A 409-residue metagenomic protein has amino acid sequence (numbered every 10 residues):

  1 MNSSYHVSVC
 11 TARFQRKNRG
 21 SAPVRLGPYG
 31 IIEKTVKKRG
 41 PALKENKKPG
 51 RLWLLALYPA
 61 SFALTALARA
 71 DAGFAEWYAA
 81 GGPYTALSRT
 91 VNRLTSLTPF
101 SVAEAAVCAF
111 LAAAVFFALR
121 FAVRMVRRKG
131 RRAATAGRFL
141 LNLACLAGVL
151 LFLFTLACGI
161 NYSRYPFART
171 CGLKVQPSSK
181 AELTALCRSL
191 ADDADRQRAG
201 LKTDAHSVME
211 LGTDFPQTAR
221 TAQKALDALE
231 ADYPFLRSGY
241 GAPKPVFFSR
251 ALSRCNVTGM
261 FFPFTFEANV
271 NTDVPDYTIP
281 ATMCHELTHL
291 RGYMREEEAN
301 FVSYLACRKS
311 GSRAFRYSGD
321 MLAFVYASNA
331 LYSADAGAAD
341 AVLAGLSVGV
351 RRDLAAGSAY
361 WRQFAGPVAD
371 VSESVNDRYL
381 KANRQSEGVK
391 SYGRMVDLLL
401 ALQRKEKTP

Functional and structural regions predicted by a protein language model:
Y5-S8, K17, R25-K34: Short, positively charged and aromatic/hydrophobic N-terminal segments
S61-R124: Membrane-embedded alpha-helical segments of integral membrane proteins
P99, I279-Y293, E297-N300, Y304: Active-site recognition of the HExxH zinc-binding catalytic motif
V115-F116, A134-A168: Transmembrane alpha-helices and immediately adjacent membrane-cytoplasm interface residues in multi-pass integral
G159-A228: Membrane-interface segments at or immediately adjacent to transmembrane helices that form the boundary between
K202-T272, D276: Auxiliary, metal-adjacent structural segments of Zn-dependent hydrolase domains
M294-A339: Post-HExxH zinc-binding segment in Zn-dependent metallohydrolases
G349-P409: Pan-zinc metallopeptidase signature
